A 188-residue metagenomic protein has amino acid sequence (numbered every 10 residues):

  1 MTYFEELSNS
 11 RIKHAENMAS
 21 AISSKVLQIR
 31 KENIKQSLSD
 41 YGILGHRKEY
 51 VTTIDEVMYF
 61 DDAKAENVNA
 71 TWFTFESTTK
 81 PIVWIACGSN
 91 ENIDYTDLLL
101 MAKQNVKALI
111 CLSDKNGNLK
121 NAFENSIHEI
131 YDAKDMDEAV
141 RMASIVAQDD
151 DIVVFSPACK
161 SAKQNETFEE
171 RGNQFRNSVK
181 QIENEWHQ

Functional and structural regions predicted by a protein language model:
T2-I12: A short glycine-threonine-serine/GTX helix/turn-capping micro-motif
E6, N17, K31-E32, L38: Internal glycine-rich flexible loops
E6-S8, M18-V26: Glycine-rich phosphate/diphosphate-binding loops and the adjacent beta-loop-alpha structural elements that coordinate
S10-A15, A65: Short, conserved micro-motifs enriched in small and acidic residues
I22-R30, Q36, D40-H46, Y50-Q188: ATP-dependent carboxylate-amine ligase
